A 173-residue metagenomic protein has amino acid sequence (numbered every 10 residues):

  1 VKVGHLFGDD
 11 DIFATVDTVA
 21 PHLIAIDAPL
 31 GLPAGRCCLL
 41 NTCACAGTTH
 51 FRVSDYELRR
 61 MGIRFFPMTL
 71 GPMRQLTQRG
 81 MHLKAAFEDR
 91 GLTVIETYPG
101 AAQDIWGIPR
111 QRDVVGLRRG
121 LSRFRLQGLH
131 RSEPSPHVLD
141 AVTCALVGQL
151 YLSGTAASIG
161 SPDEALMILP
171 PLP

Functional and structural regions predicted by a protein language model:
V1-P173: Phosphate- and other anionic-substrate recognition elements at nucleic-acid/protein interfaces
